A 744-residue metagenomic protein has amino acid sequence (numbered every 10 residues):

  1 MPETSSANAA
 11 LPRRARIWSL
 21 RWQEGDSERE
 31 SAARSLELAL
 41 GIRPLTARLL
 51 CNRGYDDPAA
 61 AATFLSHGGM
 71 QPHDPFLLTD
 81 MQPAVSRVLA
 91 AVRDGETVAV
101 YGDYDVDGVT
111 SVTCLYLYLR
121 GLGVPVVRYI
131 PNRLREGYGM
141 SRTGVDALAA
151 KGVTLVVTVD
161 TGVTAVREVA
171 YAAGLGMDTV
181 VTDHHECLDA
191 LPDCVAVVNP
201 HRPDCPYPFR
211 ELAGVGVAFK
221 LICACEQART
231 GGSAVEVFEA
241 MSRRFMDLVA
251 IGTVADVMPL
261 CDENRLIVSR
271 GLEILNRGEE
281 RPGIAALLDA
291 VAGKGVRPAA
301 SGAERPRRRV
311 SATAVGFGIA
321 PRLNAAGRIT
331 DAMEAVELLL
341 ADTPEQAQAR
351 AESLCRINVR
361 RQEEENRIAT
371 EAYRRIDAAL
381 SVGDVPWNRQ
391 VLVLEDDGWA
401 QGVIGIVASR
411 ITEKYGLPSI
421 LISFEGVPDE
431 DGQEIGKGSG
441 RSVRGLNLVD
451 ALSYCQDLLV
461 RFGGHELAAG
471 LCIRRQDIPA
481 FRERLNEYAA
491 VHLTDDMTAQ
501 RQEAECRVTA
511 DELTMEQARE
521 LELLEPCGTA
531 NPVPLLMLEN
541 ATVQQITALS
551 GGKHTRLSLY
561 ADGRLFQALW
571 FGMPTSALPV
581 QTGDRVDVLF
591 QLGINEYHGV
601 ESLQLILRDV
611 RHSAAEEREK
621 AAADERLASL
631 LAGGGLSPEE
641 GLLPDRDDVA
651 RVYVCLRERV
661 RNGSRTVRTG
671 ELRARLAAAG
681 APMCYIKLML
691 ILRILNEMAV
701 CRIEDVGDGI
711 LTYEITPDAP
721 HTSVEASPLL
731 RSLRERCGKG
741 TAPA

Functional and structural regions predicted by a protein language model:
M1-A39, S727-P728, K739-P743: Extreme N-terminal flexible tails
P2-T4, R120, P125, R265-P321 (+6 more regions): Acidic, two-metal ion nucleic-acid-processing modules in DNA metabolism proteins
R14, R21-G152, L175, Q227-D477 (+1 more regions): Hydrophobic helix-and-loop "lid/oligomerization" segment in the mid-to-C-terminal part of catalytic domains
A90, D189-N199, I284, L559-D562: Acidic-glycine-rich active-site phosphate/pyrophosphate-binding loop
P125-V127, D178, A196, Q567: Conserved beta-strand segments of alpha/beta enzyme cores
L148-K151, T158, G162-M258, N264 (+1 more regions): Conserved phosphate-handling catalytic cores of large alpha/beta enzymes
D160-T164, W399, V403, F590: Short, glycine/acidic-rich beta->alpha junctions
H184-H185, A400, H465, H554: Histidine-centered active-site/metal-ligand motif
